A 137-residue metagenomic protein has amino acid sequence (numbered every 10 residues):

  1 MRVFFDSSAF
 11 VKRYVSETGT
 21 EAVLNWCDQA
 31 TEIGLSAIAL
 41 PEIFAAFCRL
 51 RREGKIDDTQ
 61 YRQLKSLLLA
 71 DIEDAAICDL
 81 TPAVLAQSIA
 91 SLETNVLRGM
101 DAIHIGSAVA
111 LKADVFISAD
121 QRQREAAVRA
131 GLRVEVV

Functional and structural regions predicted by a protein language model:
M1-A39, L50-Q63, Q121, A130: Short, well-structured N-terminal submotif of metal-dependent ribonuclease cores
R2, I105-V137: Acidic, PIN/NYN-like endoribonuclease modules and their adjacent C-terminal/linker elements
F5, L35, D79, G99-A102 (+1 more regions): Short beta-strand scaffold positions
A30-I33, D74-A76, A110-V115: Short active-site oxyanion
A37-A39, L64-N95: Acidic catalytic patch
F47, R51-G54, I72, L92: Short amphipathic alpha-helical interaction patches enriched in hydrophobic/aromatic residues with interspersed Lys/Arg
